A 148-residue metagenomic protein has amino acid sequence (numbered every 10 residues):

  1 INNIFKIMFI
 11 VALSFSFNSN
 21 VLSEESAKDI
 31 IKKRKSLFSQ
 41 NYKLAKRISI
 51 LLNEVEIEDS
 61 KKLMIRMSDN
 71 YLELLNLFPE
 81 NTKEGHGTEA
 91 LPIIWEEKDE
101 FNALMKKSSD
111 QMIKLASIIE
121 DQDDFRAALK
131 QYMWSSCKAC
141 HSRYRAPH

Functional and structural regions predicted by a protein language model:
I1-M8: Bacterial N-terminal signal peptides that target proteins for export
F9, L13-F17: Hydrophobic core
N18-E25: Sec/Tat signal peptide C-region and signal peptidase I cleavage site
E25-H148: Sequence context surrounding c-type heme c attachment/ligation sites in exported
